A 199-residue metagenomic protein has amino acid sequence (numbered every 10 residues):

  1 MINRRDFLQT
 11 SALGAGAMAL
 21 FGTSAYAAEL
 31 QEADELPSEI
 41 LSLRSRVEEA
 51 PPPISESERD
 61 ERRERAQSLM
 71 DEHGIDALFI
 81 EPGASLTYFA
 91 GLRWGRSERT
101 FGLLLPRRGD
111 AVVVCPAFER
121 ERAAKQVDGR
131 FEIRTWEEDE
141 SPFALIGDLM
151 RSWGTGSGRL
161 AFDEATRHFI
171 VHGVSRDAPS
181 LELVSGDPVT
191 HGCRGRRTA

Functional and structural regions predicted by a protein language model:
M1-A15: N-terminal secretory signal peptides and thylakoid transit peptides that target proteins across membranes
A12-G16, F21, E29-R46, E58 (+1 more regions): Flexible, acidic/His-enriched mid-domain "rim/lid" segments that flank
V47-I54, F131-E132: Short, basic, glycine/proline-bearing loop/turn elements
P53-E81: Mature N-terminal segment immediately following signal peptide/propeptide cleavage in secreted/periplasmic
Y88-T100, L104: Glycine-rich loop at the start of a catalytic domain that most often binds anionic cofactors/ligands
T100, D110, T155-R159: A general structural motif
G102-P106, V112-P116: Short internal beta-strands
E132-D139: Short acidic-hydrophobic, aromatic-tinged amphipathic segments that line or gate anion-handling sites
